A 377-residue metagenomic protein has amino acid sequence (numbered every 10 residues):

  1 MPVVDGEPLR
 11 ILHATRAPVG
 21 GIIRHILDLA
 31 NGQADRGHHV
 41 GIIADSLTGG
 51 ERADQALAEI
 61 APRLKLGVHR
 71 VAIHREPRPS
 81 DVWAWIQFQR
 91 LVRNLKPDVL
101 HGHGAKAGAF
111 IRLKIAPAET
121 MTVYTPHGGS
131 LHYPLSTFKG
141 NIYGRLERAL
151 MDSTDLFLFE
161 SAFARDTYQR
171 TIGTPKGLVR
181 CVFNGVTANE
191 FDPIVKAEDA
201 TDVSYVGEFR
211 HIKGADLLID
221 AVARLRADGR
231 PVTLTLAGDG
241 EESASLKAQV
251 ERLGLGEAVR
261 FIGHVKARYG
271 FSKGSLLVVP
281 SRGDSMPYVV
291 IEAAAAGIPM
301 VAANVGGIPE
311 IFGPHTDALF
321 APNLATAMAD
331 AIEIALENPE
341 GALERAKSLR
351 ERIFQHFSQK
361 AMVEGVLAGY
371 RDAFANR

Functional and structural regions predicted by a protein language model:
L12-A14, V195-K213, I219-V222: Conserved donor-binding/catalytic core segment of Leloir-type glycosyltransferases
H13-S80, C181: N-terminal strand-loop element at the rim of the active site of nucleotide-sugar-dependent glycosyltransferases
P79-I86, M121-V123, L131-S153, D166 (+1 more regions): Nucleotide-sugar donor phosphate/pyrophosphate-binding loop at the beta->alpha transition of glycosyltransferases
D152-L178, V186-A188: A short, active-site helix/loop in glycosyltransferases that binds the activated sugar's phosphate group
E242, L255-H264, G270: Active-site donor-binding acidic/aromatic loop of nucleotide-activated sugar and phosphosugar transferases involved
R282: Aromatic "clamp/platform" in nucleotide-sugar-dependent glycosyltransferases that forms part of the donor/acceptor
P299-A302: Short hydrophobic beta-strand element within catalytic cores of glycosyltransferases and related nucleotide-activated
P314-T326, I334-E340: Conserved acidic donor-binding segment of nucleotide-sugar-dependent glycosyltransferases
